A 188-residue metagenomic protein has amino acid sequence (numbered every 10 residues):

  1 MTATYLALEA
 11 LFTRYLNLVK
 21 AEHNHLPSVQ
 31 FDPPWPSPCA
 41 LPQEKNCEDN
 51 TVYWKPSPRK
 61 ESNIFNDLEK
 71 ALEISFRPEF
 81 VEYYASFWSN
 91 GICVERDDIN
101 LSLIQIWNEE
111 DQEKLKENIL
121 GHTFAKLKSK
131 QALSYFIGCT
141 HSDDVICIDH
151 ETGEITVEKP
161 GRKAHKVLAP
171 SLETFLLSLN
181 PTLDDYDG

Functional and structural regions predicted by a protein language model:
M1-S142: A surface-exposed partner-binding patch
D143-E151: Broad, structure-driven detector of short, well-ordered beta-strand segments within folded domains
D144, E158-G188: A recognition module on extended beta-rich or small alphabeta surfaces enriched in W/G with H and D/E
